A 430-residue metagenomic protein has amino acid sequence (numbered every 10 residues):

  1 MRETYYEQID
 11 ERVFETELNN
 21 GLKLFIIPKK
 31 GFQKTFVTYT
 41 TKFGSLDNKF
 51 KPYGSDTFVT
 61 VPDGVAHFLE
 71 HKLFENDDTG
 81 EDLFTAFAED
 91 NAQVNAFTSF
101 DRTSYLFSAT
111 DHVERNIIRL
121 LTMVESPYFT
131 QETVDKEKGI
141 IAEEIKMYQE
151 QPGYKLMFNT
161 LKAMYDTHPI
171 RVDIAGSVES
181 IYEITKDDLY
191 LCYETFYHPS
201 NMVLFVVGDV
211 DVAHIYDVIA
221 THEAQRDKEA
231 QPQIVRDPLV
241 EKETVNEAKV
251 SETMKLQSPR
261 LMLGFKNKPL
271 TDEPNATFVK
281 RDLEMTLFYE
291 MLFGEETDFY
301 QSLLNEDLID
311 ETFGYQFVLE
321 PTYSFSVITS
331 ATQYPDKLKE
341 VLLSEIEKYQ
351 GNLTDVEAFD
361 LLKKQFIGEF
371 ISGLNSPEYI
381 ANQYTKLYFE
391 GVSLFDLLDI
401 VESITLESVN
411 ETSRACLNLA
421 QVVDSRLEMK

Functional and structural regions predicted by a protein language model:
M1-T35: N- or domain-start disorder-to-order transition segments that initiate the globular core
E3-Y5, V203-G208, Y349, L361-K430: C-terminal regions of mature proteins
F14, V203-L261, F265-P269: An aromatic/glycine/proline-enriched structural segment found at the starts of mature extracellular/organellar domains
Y39-A109, L292-I309: M16/MPP (pitrilysin/insulinase) zinc-metallopeptidase core fold and M16-derived inactive scaffolds
D77-L191, D310, S344, V356-N382: Acidic/histidine-enriched segments that form metal/cofactor-coordinating and catalytic pocket/exosite environments
M262-E273, Y289-A331: A structural supersecondary motif
Y315-Q365: C-terminal structural cap/anchor segments
